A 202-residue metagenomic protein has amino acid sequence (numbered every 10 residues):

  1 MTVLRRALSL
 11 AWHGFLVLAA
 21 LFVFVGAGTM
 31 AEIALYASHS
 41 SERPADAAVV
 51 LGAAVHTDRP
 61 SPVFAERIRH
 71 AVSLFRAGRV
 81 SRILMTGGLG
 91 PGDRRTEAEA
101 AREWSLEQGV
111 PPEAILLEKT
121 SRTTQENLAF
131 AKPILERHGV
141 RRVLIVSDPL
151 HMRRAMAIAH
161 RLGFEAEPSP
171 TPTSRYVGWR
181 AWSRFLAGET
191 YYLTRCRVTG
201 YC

Functional and structural regions predicted by a protein language model:
M1-T2, V63, Y191: General helical secondary-structure elements
T2-S40: N-terminal type II signal-anchor transmembrane helix that functions as the membrane-insertion/stop-transfer segment
L4-R5, E66, R141, T194: Short, intrinsically disordered low-complexity segments
L8, R184-Y191, R195-V198: Membrane-interacting alpha-helical segments
A11-G14, V23-V25, V49, F75 (+2 more regions): Generic detector of intrinsically disordered, low-complexity, polar/charged segments
T29-A187: A structural signal for short, hydrophobic/glycine-enriched beta-strand patches
R142-D148, L193-C202: Short, basic, helix/turn surface patches
